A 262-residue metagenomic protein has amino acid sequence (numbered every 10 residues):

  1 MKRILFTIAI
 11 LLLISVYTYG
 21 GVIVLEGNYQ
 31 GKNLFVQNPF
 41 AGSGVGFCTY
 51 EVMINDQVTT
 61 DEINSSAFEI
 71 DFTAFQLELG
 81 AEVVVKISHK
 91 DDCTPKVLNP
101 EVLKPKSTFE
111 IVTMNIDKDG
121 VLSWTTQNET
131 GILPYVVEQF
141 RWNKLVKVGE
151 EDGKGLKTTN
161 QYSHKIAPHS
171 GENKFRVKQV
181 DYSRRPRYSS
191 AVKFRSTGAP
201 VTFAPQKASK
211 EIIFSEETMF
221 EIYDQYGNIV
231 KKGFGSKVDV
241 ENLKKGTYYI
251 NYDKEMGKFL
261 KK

Functional and structural regions predicted by a protein language model:
M1-I4, K261-K262: Positively charged n-region of N-terminal signal peptides that target proteins for export
I4-I14: Sec-dependent N-terminal signal peptides
I14-G20: Sec/Tat signal peptide C-region and signal peptidase I cleavage site
G21-T202, G257: Short, compositionally biased serine/threonine- and acidic-rich segments at solvent-exposed termini, linkers, or domain
V85-D92, E241, T247-D253: Short, exposed beta-strand-loop hairpins at the edges of beta-sheets in extracellular/periplasmic proteins
K154-I166, I229-L243: Glycine-centered tight-turn motifs at strand-turn-strand junctions
Y188-P205, K210, K245-K262: C-terminal tail/sorting-segment detector
I222-V230, Y248-I250: Short, glycine-anchored, charge-dense loop/turn motifs used at functional sites
